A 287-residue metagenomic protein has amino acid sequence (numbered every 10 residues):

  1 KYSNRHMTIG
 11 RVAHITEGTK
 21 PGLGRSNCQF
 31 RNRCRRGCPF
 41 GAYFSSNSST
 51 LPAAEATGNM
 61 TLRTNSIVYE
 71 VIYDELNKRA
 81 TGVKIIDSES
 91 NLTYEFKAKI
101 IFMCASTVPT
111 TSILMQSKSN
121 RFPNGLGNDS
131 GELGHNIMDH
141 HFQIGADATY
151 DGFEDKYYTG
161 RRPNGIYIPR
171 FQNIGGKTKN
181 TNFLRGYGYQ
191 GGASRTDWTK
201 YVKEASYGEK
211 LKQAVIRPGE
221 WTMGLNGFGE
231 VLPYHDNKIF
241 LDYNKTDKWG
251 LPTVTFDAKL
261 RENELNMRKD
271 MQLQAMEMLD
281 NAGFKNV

Functional and structural regions predicted by a protein language model:
K1-V68: Conserved redox-cofactor binding core of oxidoreductases
Y2, A53, T57, C104 (+4 more regions): Generic, well-ordered alpha-helical scaffold segments in large soluble proteins
T8-G10, R31, Y69-I72, G82 (+3 more regions): A glycine-rich dinucleotide-binding beta-alpha-beta segment and adjacent secondary-structure elements that constitute
I9, M103-C104, F240: Structural recognition of the beta-strand scaffold that forms the well-ordered cores of secreted hydrolase catalytic
Q29, R33, S45-S49, R63 (+6 more regions): Generic recognition of stable, solvent-exposed alpha-helical segments in well-folded globular domains
F40, A56-T57, S66, E70-N77 (+1 more regions): Glycine-rich loop(s) and the adjacent beta-strand/alpha-helix scaffold that form part
S130-T255, E262: FAD cofactor-binding and catalytic pocket of flavoenzymes
